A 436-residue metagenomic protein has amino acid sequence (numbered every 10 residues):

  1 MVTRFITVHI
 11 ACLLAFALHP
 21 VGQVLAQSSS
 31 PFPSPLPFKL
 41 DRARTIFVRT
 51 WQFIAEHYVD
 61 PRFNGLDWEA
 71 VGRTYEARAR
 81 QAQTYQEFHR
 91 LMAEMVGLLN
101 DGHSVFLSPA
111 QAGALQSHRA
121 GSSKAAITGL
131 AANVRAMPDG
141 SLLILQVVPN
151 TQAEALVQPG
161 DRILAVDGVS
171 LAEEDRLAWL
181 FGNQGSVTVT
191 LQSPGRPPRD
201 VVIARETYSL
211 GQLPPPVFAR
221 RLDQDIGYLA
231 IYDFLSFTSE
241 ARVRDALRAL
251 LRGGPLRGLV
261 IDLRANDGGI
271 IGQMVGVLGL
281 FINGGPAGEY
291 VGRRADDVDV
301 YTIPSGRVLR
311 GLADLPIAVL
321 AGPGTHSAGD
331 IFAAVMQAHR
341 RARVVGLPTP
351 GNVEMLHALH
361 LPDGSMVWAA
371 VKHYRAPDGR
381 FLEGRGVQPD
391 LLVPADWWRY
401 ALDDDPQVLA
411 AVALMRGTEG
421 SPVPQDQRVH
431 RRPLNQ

Functional and structural regions predicted by a protein language model:
V8-P20: Bacterial N-terminal signal peptides
V24-S28: Boundary at the C-terminal end of the N-terminal hydrophobic targeting segment
F38-F63: Mature N-terminal segment immediately following signal peptide/propeptide cleavage in secreted/periplasmic
T50, M95, A132, A153 (+9 more regions): Terminal peptide-recognition signature
R62-D139, S186-T188, P194-P216, G420-L434: Extended, small/polar residue-biased N-terminal targeting/export presequences and adjacent propeptide/linker tracts
S122-E173, K372-H373: PDZ/PDZ-like domain segments forming the peptide/carboxylate-binding groove, activating on the N-terminal beta-strands
Q146, L164, F181-P362: Cleft-lining beta-strand/loop regions that shape enzyme active-site pockets
A401-Q436: Gram-negative outer-membrane assembly/targeting C-terminal domains
